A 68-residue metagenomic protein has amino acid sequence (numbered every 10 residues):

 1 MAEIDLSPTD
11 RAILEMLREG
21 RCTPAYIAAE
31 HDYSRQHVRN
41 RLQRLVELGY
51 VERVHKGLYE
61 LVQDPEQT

Functional and structural regions predicted by a protein language model:
A2-T9, T23, R53-T68: Short, cationic-aromatic polyanion-contact patches
R11-L17: Hydrophobic residues on short alpha-helical segments
G20: Flexible coil/turn residues that form the inter-helical turn or adjacent wing/linker of helix-turn-helix
Y26-E30: A short acidic, leucine-rich amphipathic alpha-helix
G49: Glycine-centered, phosphate/nucleic-acid-interacting loop/turn motifs that mediate DNA/RNA or nucleotide
